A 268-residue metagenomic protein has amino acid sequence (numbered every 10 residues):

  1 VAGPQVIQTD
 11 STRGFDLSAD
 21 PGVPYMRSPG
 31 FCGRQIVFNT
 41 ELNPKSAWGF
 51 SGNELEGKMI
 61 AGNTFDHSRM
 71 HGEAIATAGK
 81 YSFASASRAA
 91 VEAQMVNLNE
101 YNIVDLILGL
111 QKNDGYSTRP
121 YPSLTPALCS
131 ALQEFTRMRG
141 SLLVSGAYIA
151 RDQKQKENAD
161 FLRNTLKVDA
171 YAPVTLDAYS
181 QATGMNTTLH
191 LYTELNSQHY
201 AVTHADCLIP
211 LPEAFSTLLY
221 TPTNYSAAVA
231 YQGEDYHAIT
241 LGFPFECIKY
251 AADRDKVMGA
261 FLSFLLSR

Functional and structural regions predicted by a protein language model:
V1-F38, V104, M138-S145, E194-R268: A glycine-centered loop/beta-turn motif at secondary-structure junctions
V1-L110, C247, G259, S263-R268: Aromatic-Pro/Gly-enriched surface loop or interdomain linker that acts as a lid/target-recognition segment
L55-K58, T188-T193, G242-E246: Charged, low-complexity surface segments at secondary-structure and domain boundaries
G62-D66, R119-P126, A252: Soluble non-cytosolic domains of exported or imported proteins
E73, Q133, V229: Surface-exposed charge patches
R88-M95, T125-A131, P222-A228: Alpha-helical scaffolding within the catalytic cores of extracellular/periplasmic polymer-degrading hydrolases
V96-N97, F135, Y231-Q232: Generic structural signal for beta-strand residues in well-ordered domains
Q111-A214, V257: A glycine-rich, often tryptophan-bearing local segment used as a flexible ligand/cofactor-contacting loop or short
